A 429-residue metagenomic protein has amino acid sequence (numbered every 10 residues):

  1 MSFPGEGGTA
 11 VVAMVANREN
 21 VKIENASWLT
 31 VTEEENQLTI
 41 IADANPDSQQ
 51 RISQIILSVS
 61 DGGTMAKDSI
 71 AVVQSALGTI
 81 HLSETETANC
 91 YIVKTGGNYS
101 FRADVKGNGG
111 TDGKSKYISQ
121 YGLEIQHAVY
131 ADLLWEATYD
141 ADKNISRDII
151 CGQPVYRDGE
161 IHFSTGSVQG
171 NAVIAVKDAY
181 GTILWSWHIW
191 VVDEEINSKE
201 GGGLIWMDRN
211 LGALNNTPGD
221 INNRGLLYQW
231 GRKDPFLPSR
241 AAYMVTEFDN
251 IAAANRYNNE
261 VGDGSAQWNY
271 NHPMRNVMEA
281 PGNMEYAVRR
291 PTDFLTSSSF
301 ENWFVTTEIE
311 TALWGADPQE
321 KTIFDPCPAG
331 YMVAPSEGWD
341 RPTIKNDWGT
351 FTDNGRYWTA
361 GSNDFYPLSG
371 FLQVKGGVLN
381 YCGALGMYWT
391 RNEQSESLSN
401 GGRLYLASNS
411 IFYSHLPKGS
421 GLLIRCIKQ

Functional and structural regions predicted by a protein language model:
S2-G7: Short, solvent-exposed loop/linker segments at the N-terminal edge of repeated beta-sheet extracellular domains
T9-T39, G78-H162: Surface-exposed binding patches on compact interaction domains or structured appendages
L38-Q54, Y156-Q169: Extracellular/luminal low-complexity segments enriched in Ser/Thr/Pro
Q49-G62, Q169-A179: A short beta-strand micro-motif common to beta-rich folds, especially ectodomain repeats
S60-S69, Y180-S186: Short, exposed coil/turn segments at beta-strand boundaries within extracellular/luminal domains
I80-I125, G181-Y228: GGW-centered surface loops in extracellular recognition modules
I196-E308, P335-E337: A short glycine-rich, aromatic-capped structural motif
L211-A213, T292-Q429: C-terminal, surface-exposed recognition/capping segments
